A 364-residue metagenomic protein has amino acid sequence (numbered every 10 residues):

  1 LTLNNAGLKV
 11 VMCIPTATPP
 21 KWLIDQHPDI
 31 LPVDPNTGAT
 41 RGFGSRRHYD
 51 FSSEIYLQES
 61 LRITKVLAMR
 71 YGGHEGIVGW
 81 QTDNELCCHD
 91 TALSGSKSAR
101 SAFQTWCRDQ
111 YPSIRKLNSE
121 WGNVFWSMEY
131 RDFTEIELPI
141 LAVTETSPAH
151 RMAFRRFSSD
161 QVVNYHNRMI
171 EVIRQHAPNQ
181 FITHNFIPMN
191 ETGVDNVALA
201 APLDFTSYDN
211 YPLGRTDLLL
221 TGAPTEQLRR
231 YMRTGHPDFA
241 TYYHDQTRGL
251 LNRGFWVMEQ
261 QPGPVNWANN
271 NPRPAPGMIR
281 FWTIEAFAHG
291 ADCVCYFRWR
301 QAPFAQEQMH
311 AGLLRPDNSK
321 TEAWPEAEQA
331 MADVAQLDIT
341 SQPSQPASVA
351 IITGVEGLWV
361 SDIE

Functional and structural regions predicted by a protein language model:
L1-G72, R248-G249, F255-P264: Active-site-adjacent substrate/metal-binding segments within catalytic domains of carbohydrate-active enzymes
L1-T2, A6-P15, F205-T206, F281-F297: Catalytic domains of carbohydrate-active enzymes, especially glycoside hydrolases
N4-V10, G73-V78, A177-F181, P202-D204 (+3 more regions): Short, well-ordered coil/turn segments that N-cap beta-strands
M12-I30, N123-E129, P212-T216, R300 (+1 more regions): Short, solvent-exposed beta-strand-terminating loops
C13-W22, V78-C87, F186-E191, E259-P262 (+1 more regions): Short, solvent-exposed turn/loop segments enriched in Gly/Ser/Thr/Pro and often Arg
T18-L23, L86-T91, E191-V194, G214-D217 (+3 more regions): Short catalytic/ligand-binding loop motif for oxyanion handling, primarily in non-cytosolic enzymes, centered on
P32-Y242: Polysaccharide-binding and catalytic clefts of secreted carbohydrate-active enzymes
G214, T225, R229-E364: Carbohydrate-binding surfaces of carbohydrate-active enzymes
